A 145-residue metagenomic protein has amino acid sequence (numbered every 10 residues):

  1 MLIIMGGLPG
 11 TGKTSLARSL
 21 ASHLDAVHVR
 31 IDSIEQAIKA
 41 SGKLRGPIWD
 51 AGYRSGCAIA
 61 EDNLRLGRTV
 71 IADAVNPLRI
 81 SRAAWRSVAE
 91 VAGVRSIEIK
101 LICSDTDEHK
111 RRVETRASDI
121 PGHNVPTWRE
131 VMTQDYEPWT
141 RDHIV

Functional and structural regions predicted by a protein language model:
L2: Walker A (P-loop) ATP-phosphate-binding motif of ABC ATPase nucleotide-binding domains
M5: Hydrophobic anchor at the beta1->P-loop junction of P-loop NTPases
L8: P-loop (Walker A) phosphate-binding loop of NTP-binding proteins
T11-R68: Conserved substrate/cofactor phosphate-moiety recognition/catalytic segment in nucleotide-dependent phosphotransferases
A26-H28, S96-K100, D142-V145: Conserved beta-strand scaffold positions in the cores of enzyme catalytic domains, especially in NTP/NDP-utilizing
I48-S96: Glycine-rich phosphate-binding loop used to anchor ATP phosphates in small-molecule kinases, encompassing both
A92-V113: Conserved phosphate-donor/acceptor-positioning beta-strand/loop module used by diverse small-molecule
S118-V145: Small-molecule kinase domains that catalyze NTP-dependent phosphoryl transfer to phosphate-bearing small molecules
